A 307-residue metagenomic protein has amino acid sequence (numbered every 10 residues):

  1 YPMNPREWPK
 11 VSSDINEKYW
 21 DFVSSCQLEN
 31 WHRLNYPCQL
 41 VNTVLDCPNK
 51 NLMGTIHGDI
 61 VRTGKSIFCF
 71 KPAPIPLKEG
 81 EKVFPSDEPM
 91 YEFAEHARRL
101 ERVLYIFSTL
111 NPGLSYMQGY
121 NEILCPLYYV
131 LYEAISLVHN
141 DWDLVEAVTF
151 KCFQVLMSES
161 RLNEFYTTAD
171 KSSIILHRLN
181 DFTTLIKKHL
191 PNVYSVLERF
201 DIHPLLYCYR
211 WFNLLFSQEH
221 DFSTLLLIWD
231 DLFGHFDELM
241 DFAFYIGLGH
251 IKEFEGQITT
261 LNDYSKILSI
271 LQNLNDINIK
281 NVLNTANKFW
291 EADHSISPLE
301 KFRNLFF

Functional and structural regions predicted by a protein language model:
Y1-F307: Helix-rich, well-folded core regions that mediate interactions or catalysis
